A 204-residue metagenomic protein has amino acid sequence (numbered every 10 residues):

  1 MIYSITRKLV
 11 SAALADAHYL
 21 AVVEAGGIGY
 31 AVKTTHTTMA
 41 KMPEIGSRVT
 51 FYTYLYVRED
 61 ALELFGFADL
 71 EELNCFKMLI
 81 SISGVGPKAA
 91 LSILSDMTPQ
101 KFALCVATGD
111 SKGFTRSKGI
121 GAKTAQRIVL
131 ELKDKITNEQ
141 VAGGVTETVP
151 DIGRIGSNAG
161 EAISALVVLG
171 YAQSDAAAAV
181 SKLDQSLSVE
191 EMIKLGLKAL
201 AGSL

Functional and structural regions predicted by a protein language model:
M1-S81, I193, L197-K198, S203-L204: Structure-specific DNA junction-binding interface
A13, C105, V141, V145-L204: Low-complexity, acidic/Ser/Thr- and charged residue-rich accessory regions of DNA metabolism proteins
L62-F67, P87-V106, R127-N138: Amphipathic, charged-and-aliphatic alpha-helical interface segments that function as noncatalytic docking
M78-S81, A90-I93, C105, G113-R116 (+2 more regions): Residue-level recognition of specific faces of alpha-helices
D96, T108-S111, T115-S117, K123-E131 (+1 more regions): Alpha-helical interaction elements
